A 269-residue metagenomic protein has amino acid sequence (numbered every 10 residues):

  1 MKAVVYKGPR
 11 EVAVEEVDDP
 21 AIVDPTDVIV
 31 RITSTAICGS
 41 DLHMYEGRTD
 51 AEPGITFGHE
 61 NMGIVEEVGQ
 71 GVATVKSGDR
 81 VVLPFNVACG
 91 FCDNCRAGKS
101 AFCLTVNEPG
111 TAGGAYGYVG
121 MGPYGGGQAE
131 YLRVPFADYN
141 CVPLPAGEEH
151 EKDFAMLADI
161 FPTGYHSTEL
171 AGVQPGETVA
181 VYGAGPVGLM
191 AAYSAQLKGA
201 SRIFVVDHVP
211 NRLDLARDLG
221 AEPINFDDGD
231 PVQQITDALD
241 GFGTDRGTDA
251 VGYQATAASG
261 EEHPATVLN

Functional and structural regions predicted by a protein language model:
D18-T35, E46-R96, A101, Y124-G125 (+1 more regions): Glycine-rich beta-strand-centered segment in the early N-terminal region that forms part of a ligand/cofactor-binding
T35-I37, Y253-Q254: Short glycine-rich anion-binding loops that position phosphate/pyrophosphate groups of nucleotides and phosphorylated
L42, R96-Y116, G120: Iron-sulfur (Fe-S) cluster-binding segments and ferredoxin-like electron-carrier domains, especially [2Fe-2S]
R80, E130, P143-G229, Q233: Mid-domain Rossmann-like dinucleotide-binding core that forms the NAD(H)/NADP(H) cofactor-binding site
L83, V181, D249: Redox-cofactor binding/interface segments in oxidoreductases and associated redox assembly factors
F91, L189, T256-A258: Glycine/Thr-rich phosphate-binding loops of Rossmann-like dinucleotide-binding domains
G125-F136: A structural motif shared across PLP-dependent enzymes of the aminotransferase-like
A171, K198, D214, L219-N269: Glycine-rich cofactor phosphate-binding loops and adjacent beta1-alpha1 units of small-molecule cofactor enzyme domains
